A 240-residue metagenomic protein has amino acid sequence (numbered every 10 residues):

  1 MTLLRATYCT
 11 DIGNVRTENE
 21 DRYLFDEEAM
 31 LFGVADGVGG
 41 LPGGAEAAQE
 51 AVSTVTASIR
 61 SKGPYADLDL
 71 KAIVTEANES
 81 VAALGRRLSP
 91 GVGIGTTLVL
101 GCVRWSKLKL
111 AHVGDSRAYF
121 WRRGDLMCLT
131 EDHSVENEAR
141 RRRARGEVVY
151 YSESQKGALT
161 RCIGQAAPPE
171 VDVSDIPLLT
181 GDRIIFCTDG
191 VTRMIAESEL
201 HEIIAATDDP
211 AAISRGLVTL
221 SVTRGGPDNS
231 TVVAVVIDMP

Functional and structural regions predicted by a protein language model:
M1-P240: PP2C/PPM-type serine/threonine phosphatase catalytic domain
